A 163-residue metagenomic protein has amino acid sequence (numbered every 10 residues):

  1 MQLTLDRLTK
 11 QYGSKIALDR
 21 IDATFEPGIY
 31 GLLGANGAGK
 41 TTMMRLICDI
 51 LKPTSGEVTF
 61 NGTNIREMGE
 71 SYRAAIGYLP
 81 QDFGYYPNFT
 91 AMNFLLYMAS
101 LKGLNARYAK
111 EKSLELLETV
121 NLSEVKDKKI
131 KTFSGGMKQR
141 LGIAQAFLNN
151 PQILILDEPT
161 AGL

Functional and structural regions predicted by a protein language model:
C48: Helix-to-loop junction immediately C-terminal to a conserved catalytic motif
G56-E67, S71-Y72: Conserved ABC transporter NBD signature motif
L96, S100, R107-V125: Conserved ABC ATPase "signature" region
K129-F133: Conserved ABC ATPase signature
N150: Conserved catalytic motifs of ABC-family nucleotide-binding domains
L154-D157: Catalytic Walker B motif of ABC-type/P-loop ATPase nucleotide-binding domains
